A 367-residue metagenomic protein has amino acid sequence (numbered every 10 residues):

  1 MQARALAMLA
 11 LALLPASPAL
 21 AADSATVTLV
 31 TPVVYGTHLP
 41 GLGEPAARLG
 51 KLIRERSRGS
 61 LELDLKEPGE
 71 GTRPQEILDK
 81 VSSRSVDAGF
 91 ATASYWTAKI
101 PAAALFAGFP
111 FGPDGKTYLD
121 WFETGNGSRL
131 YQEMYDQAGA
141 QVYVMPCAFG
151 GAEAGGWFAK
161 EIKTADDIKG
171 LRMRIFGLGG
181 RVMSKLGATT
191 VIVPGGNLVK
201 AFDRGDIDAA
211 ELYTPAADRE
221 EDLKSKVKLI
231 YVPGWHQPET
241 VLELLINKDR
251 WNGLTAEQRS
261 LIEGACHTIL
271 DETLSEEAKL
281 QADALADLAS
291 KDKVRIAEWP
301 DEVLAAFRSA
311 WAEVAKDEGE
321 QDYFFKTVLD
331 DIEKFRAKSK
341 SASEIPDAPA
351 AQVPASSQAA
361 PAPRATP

Functional and structural regions predicted by a protein language model:
M1-A7: Bacterial N-terminal signal peptides that target proteins for export
A7-A16: Bacterial N-terminal signal peptides
S17-A21: Sec/Tat signal peptide C-region and signal peptidase I cleavage site
A22-Y118, E133-P367: N-terminal secretory/targeting leader peptides
W121: General nucleic-acid-binding
G125-L130: Core domains of carbohydrate- and sulfate-ester-processing enzymes
